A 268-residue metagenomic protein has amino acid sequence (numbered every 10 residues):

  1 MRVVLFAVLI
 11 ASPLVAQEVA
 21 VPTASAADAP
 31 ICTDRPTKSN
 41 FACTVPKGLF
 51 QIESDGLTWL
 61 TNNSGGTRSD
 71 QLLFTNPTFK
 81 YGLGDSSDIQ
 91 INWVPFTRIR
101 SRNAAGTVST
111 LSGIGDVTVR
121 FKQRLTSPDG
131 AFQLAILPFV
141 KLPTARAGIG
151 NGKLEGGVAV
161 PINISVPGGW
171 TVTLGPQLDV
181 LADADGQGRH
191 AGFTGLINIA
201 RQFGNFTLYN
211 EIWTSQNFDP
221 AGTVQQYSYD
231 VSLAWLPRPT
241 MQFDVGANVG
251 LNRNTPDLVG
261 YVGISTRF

Functional and structural regions predicted by a protein language model:
M1-A7: Sec-dependent signal peptide recognition, specifically the positively charged N-region followed immediately by
L9-I10, A135: Hydrophobic alpha-helical transmembrane segments of integral membrane proteins, especially lipid-exposed positions
S12-A16: Sec/Tat signal peptide C-region and signal peptidase I cleavage site
Q17-F268: Transmembrane beta-barrel domains of Gram-negative outer membranes and organellar outer membranes
